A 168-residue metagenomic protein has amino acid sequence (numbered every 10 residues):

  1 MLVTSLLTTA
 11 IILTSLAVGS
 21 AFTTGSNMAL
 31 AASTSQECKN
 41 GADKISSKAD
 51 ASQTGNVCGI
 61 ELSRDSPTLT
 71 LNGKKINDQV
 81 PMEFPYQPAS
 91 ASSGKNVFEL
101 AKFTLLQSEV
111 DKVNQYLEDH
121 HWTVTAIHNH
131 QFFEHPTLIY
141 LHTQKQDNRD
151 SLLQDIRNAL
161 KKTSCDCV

Functional and structural regions predicted by a protein language model:
M1-T14: Bacterial N-terminal signal peptides that target proteins for export
S15-M28: C-terminal segment of classical bacterial N-terminal signal peptides
A29-F98, K102-S108, T123-H135, Q146-V168: Long, contiguous binding/interaction regions
